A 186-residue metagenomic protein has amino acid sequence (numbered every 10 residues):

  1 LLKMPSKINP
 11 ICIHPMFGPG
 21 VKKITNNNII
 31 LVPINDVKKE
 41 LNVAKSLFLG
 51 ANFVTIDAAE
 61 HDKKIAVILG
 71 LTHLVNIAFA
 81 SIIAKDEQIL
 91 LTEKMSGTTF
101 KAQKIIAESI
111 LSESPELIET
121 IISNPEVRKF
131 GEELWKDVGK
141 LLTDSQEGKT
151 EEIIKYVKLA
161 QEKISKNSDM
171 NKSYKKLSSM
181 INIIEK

Functional and structural regions predicted by a protein language model:
L1-V54: Rossmann-fold dinucleotide-binding core
V54-E185: An accessory alpha-helical subdomain
